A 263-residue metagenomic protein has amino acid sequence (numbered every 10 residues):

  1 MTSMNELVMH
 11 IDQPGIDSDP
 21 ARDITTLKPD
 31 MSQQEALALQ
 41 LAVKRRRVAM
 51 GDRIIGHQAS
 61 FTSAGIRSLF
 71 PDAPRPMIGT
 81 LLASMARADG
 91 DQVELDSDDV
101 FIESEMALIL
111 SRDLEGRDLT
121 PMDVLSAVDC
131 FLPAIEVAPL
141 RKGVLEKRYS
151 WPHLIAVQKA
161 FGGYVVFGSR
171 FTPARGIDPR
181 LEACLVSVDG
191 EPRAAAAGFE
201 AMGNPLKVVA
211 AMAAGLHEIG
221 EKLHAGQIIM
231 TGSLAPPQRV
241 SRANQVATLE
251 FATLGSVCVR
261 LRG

Functional and structural regions predicted by a protein language model:
T2-N204, L254-G263: Catalytic-core "active-site belt" of small-molecule-metabolizing enzymes, emphasizing His/Asp/Glu-rich regions
A36, F101, K222, R239-V240: Residue-level "contact hotspot" at macromolecular interaction interfaces
V208-G215: Short, well-ordered amphipathic alpha-helical segments that serve as non-catalytic structural scaffolds within diverse
E218: Catalytic phosphate-donor-binding core of small-molecule kinases
L223-P236: Conserved metal-binding segment of the jelly-roll/cupin
G226, A243-V246: Loop/turn positions that initiate beta-strands
P237-A243, S256-L261: Short, Lys/Arg- and Gly-enriched loop/turn segments at beta-strand edges
